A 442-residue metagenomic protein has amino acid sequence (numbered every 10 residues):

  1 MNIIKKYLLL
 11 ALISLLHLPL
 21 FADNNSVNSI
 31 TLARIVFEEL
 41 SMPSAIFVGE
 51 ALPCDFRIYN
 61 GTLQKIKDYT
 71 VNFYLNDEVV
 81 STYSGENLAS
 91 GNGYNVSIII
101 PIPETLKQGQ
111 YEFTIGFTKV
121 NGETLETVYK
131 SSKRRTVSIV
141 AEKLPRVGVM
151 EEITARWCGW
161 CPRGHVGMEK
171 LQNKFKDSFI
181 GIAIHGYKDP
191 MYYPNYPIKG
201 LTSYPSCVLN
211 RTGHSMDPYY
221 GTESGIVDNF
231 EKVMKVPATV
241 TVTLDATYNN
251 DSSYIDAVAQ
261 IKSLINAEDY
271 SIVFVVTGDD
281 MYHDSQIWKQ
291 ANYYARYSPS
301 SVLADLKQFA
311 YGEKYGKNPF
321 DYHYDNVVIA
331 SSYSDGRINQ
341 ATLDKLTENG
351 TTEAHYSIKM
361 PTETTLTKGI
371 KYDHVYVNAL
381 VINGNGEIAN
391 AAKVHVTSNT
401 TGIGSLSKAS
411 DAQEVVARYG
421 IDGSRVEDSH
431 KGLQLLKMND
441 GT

Functional and structural regions predicted by a protein language model:
M1-S29: Bacterial Sec-dependent N-terminal signal peptides
K5-Y7, L433-T442: C-terminal tail/sorting-segment detector
N25-F37, I139-G148, K393-R425: Residue-level detector of functionally pivotal "anchor" positions at catalytic/ligand-binding pockets or at interdomain
V36-P43, V71, Y83-G85, I180-T400: Short, conserved sequence motifs used for protein processing/export or organelle targeting and for catalysis
I58-T62, I261-S263: Asparagine-centered strand-capping/turn motif at beta-strand->loop junctions
E78-T105: Intrinsically disordered, low-complexity Pro/Gly/Ser/Thr-rich segments with frequent PxxP/GP/PP motifs and embedded
L106-I139, A379-G386: Terminal connector regions
V140-D177: Local sequence-structure signature of Cys/Sec-based thiol-disulfide redox active-site neighborhoods
